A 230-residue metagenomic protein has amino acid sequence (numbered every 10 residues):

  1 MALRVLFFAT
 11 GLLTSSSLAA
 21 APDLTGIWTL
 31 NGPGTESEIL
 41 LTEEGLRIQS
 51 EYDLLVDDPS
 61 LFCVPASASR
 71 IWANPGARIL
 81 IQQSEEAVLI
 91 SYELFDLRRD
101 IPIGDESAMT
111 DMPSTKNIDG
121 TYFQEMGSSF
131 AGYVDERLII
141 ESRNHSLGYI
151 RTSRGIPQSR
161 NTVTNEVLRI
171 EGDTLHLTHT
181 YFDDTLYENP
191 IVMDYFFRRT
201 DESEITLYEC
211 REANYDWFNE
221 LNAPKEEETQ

Functional and structural regions predicted by a protein language model:
A2-A9: Sec-dependent signal peptide recognition, specifically the positively charged N-region followed immediately by
T14-S17: N-terminal signal peptide c-region/cleavage motif recognized by signal peptidases
A19-Q230: Hydrophobic small-molecule pocket/channel-lining residues, especially in calycin-type beta-barrels
